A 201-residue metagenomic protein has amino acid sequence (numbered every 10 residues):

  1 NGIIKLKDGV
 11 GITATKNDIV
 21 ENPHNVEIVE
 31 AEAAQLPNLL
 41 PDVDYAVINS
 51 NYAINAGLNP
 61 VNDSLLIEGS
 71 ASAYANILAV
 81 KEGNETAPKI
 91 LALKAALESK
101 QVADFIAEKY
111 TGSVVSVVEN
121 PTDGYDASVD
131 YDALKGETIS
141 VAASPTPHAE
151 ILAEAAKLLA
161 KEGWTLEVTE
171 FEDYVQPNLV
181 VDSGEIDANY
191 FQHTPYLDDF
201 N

Functional and structural regions predicted by a protein language model:
N1-G2, L97-V118: Periplasmic-binding protein-like
G11-N38, V168-L179: Short helix-initiation/N-cap motifs at beta->coil->alpha
T15-N17, G57-A71, N201: Short beta-strand->loop
E32-A33, P41-D44, I48-I54, P145 (+3 more regions): Beta->alpha turn/N-cap motifs
Y74-A92: A bilobed periplasmic-binding-protein/Venus flytrap-type ligand-binding module shared by bacterial periplasmic
E119-S140, L159-K161: Immediate post-signal peptide segment of exported/extracytoplasmic ligand-binding proteins
L134-T146, W164-E170: Short, well-ordered beta-strand elements
A155-L166: Short alpha-helix C-terminal cap/hinge motif
